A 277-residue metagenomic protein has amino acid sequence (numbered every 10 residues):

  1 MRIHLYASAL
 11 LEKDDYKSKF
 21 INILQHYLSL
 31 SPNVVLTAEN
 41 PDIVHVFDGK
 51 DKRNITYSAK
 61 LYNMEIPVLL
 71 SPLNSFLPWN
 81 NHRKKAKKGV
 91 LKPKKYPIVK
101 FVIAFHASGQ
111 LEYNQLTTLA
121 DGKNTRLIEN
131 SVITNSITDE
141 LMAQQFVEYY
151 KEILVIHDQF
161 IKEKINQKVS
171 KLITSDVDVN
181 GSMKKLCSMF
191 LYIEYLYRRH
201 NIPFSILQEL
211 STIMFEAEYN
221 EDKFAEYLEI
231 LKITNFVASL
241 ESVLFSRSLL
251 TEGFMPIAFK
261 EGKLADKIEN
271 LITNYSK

Functional and structural regions predicted by a protein language model:
M1-E39, A143, K151: N-terminal subdomain of nucleotide-sugar transferases
A38-K52: Short, well-ordered secondary-structure micro-motifs within conserved domains or adaptor modules
I43-H45, K60-N80, A86-K87, H106 (+1 more regions): Active-site proximal beta-strand in glycosyltransferases
D48, G109-Q110, D139: Helix N-cap/beta->alpha junction signal
K87-F105: Membrane-proximal helix-turn-helix segments that form the acceptor-binding/catalytic region of lipid-linked
V102-N124, V132: A short, active-site helix/loop in glycosyltransferases that binds the activated sugar's phosphate group
I128-I137, V147, L210: Short beta-strand->alpha-helix junction loop in the catalytic core of nucleotide-activated group-transfer enzymes
Q145-K277: Conserved NTP-donor binding/palm subdomain of two-metal-ion nucleotidyltransferases/polymerases, i.e., the charged
